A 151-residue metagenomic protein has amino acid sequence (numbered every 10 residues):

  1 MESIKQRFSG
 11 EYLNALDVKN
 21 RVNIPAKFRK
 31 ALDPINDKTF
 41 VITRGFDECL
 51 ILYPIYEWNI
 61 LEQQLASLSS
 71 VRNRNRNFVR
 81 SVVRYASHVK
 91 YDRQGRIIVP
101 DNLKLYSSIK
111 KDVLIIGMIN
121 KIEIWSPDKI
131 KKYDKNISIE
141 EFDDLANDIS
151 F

Functional and structural regions predicted by a protein language model:
M1-N14, V18-R21, K27-V89, R93-Q94 (+1 more regions): Flexible "stalk/tail and boundary" regions
